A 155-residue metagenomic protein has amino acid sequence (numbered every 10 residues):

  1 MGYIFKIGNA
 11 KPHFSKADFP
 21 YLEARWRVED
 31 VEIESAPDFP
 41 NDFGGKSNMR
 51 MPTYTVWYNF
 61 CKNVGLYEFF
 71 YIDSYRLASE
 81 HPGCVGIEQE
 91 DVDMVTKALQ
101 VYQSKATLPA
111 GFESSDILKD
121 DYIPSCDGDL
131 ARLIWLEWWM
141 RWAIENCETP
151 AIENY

Functional and structural regions predicted by a protein language model:
M1-Y155: Acidic (Asp/Glu-rich) sequence patches and key acidic residues that form negatively charged surfaces used
